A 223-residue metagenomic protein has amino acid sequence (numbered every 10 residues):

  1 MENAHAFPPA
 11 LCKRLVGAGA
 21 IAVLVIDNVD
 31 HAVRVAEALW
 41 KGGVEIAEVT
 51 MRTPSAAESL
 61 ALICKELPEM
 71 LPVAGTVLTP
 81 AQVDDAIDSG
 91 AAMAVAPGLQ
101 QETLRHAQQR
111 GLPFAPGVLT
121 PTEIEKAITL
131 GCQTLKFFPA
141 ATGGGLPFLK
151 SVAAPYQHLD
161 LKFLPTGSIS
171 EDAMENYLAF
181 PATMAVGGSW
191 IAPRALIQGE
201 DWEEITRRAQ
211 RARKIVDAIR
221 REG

Functional and structural regions predicted by a protein language model:
M1-G90, Q109, A179, G199-E222: Conserved N-terminal beta1-alpha1 strand-loop-helix module at the mouth
V23-V25, E45-T53, M70-L78, V83 (+4 more regions): Catalytic beta/alpha-barrel core
V35, T79-S89, T122-L130, A153 (+1 more regions): Catalytic cores of alpha/beta
A61, K150-A153, E175, Q210: Active-site phosphate/pyrophosphate- and oxyanion-stabilizing loops and adjacent acidic/basic residues in soluble
A74-G75, L164-I169, V186-S189: Glycine-rich beta-strand-to-loop/alpha-helix junction loops that act as flexible
M93-H106, K136-L146, P181-E204: Glycine-rich phosphate-binding active-site loops on the catalytic face of alpha/beta enzymes
A127, G131-F138, P147-L149, P155-L161: A contiguous pocket-lining binding segment that forms or flanks enzyme active sites
